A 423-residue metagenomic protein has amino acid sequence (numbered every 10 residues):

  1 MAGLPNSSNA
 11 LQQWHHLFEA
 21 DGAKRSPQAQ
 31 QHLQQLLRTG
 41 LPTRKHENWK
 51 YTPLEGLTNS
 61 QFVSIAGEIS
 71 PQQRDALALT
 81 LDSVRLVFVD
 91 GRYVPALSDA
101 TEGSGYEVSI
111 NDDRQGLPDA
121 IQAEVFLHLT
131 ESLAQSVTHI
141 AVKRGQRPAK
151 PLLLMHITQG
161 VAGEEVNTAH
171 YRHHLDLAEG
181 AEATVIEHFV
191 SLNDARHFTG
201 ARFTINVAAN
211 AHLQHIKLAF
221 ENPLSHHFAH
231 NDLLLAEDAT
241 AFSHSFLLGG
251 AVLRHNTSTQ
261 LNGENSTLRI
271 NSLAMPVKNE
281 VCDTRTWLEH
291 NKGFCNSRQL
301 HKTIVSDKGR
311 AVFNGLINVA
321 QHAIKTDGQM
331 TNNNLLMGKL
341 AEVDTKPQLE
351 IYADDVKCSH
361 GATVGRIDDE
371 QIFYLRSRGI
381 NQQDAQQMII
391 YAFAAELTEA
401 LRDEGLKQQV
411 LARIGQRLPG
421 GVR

Functional and structural regions predicted by a protein language model:
M1-R202, A209-H212: Short, low-to-moderate order helix/coil transition modules at the start of elongated helical scaffolds
G116-I380, A394-L397, L401-R423: Conserved beta-strand/loop scaffold segments within soluble protein domains that form the structured core and edges
